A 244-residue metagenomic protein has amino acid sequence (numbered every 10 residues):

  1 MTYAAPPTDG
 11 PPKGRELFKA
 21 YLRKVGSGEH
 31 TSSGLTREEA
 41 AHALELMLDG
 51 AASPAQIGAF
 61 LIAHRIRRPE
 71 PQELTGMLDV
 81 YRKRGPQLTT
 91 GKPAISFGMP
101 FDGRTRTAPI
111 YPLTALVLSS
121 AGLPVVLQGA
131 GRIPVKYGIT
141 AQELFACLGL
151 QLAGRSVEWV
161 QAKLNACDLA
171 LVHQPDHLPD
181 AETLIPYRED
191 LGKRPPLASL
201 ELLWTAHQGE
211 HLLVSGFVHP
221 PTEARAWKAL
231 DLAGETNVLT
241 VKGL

Functional and structural regions predicted by a protein language model:
M1-T107, S119-A121, V125: Acidic, glycine/proline-rich low-complexity segments that act as flexible tails and inter-domain linkers
D9, L191-L244: A structural signal for small-residue-enriched, beta-sheet-centric alpha/beta enzyme cores and oligomeric scaffold folds
S33, G103-R104, G129-A130, A153 (+2 more regions): Glycine- and other small-residue-rich loops at beta-strand/loop junctions that grip anionic moieties
F60, F145, E201: Residue-level signal for inorganic ion chemistry
L61-R65, P100, A141, T205-L213: Active-site-proximal beta-alpha loop/turn segments in soluble metabolic enzymes
T90-I95, S120-P124, Q128, T140 (+4 more regions): Short coil/turn connectors at secondary-structure junctions
K92-A162: A generic, well-ordered mixed alpha/beta core segment in the N-terminal half of proteins
R155-F217: Phosphate/diphosphate-binding glycine-rich loops and adjacent basic-rich segments that engage nucleotide
